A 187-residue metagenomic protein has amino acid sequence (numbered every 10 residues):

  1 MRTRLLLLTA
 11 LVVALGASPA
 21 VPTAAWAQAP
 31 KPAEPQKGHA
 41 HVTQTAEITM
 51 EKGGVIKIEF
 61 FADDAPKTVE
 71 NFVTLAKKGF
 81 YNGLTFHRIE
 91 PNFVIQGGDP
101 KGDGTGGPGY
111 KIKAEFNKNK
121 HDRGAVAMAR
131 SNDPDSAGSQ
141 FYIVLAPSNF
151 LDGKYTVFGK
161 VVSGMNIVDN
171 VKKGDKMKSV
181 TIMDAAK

Functional and structural regions predicted by a protein language model:
R2-K187: Cyclophilin-like peptidyl-prolyl cis-trans isomerases
